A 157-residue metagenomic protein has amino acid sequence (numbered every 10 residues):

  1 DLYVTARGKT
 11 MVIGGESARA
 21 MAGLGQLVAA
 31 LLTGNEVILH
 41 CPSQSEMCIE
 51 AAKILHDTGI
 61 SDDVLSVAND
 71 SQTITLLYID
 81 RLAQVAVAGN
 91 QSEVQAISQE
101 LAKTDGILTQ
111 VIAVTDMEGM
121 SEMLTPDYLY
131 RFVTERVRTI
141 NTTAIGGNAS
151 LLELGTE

Functional and structural regions predicted by a protein language model:
D1-K9, I13, I74-E157: C-terminal segments
D1-T58: Conserved small-residue-rich beta-alpha loop and adjacent elements that most often cradle the phosphate/pyrophosphate
G15-E16, D63-L65: Short, flexible loop segments at the rims of nucleotide/cofactor-binding pockets, characterized by
V37-H40, S66-A68, A86: Short hydrophobic alpha-helical runs that function as membrane-insertion/retention elements
C48, S61, A88: N-terminal helix-loop segment corresponding to the beta1-alpha1 unit of nucleotide/adenylate-binding folds
D57-I60, D105: Short helix-capping segments at alpha-helix termini
V64-I74: Short acidic-hydrophobic, aromatic-tinged amphipathic segments that line or gate anion-handling sites
